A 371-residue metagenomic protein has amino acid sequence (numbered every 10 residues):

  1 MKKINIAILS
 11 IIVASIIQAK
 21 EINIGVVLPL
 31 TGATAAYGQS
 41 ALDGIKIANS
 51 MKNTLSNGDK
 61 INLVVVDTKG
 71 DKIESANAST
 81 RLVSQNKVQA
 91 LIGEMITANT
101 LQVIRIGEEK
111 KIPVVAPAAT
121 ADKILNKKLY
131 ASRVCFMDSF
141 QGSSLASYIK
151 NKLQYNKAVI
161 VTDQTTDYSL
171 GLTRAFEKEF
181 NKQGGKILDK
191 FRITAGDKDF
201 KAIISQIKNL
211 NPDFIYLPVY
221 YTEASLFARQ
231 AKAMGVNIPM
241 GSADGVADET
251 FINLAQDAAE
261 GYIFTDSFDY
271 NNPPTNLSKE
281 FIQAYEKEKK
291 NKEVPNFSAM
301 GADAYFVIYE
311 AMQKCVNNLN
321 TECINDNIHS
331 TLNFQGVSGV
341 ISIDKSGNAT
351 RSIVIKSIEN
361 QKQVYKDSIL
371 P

Functional and structural regions predicted by a protein language model:
G25-G44, V66-I73, M95-I96, V161-L170 (+3 more regions): Extracytoplasmic "Venus flytrap"
V26, L82-M95, V115-P117, V159-T162 (+4 more regions): Periplasmic-binding protein-like
L30, A131-A195, F214, K290: An alpha-beta-alpha
A36-D43, M51, L55-L125, I193-F200 (+3 more regions): Beta-alpha junction/loop-to-helix N-cap segments that form part of ligand/metal-binding clefts
S75, V134-A158, L170-L172, D199-K201 (+4 more regions): Hydrophobic alpha-helical segments within soluble ligand-binding/sensing domains
G107, L172-T265: Extracellular/periplasmic bilobed ligand-binding domains
A228-A302, Q313, L319, E359-L370: Extracellular/periplasmic periplasmic-binding protein-like sensory domains
K287-A299, Y309-K362: Segments of small-molecule ligand-sensing domains
